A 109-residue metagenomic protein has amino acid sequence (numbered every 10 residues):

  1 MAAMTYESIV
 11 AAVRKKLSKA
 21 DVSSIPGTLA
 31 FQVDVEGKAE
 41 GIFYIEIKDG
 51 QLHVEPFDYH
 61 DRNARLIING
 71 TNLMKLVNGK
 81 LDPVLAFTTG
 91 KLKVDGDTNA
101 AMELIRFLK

Functional and structural regions predicted by a protein language model:
M1-K109: Feature captures hydrophobic
